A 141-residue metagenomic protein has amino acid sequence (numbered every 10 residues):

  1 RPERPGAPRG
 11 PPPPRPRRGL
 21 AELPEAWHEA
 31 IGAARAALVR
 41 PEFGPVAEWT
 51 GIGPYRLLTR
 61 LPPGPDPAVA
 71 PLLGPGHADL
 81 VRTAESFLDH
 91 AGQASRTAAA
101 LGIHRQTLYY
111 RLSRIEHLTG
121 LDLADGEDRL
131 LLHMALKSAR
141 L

Functional and structural regions predicted by a protein language model:
R1-L141: Cytosolic nucleotide-utilizing catalytic cores of signal-transduction proteins
